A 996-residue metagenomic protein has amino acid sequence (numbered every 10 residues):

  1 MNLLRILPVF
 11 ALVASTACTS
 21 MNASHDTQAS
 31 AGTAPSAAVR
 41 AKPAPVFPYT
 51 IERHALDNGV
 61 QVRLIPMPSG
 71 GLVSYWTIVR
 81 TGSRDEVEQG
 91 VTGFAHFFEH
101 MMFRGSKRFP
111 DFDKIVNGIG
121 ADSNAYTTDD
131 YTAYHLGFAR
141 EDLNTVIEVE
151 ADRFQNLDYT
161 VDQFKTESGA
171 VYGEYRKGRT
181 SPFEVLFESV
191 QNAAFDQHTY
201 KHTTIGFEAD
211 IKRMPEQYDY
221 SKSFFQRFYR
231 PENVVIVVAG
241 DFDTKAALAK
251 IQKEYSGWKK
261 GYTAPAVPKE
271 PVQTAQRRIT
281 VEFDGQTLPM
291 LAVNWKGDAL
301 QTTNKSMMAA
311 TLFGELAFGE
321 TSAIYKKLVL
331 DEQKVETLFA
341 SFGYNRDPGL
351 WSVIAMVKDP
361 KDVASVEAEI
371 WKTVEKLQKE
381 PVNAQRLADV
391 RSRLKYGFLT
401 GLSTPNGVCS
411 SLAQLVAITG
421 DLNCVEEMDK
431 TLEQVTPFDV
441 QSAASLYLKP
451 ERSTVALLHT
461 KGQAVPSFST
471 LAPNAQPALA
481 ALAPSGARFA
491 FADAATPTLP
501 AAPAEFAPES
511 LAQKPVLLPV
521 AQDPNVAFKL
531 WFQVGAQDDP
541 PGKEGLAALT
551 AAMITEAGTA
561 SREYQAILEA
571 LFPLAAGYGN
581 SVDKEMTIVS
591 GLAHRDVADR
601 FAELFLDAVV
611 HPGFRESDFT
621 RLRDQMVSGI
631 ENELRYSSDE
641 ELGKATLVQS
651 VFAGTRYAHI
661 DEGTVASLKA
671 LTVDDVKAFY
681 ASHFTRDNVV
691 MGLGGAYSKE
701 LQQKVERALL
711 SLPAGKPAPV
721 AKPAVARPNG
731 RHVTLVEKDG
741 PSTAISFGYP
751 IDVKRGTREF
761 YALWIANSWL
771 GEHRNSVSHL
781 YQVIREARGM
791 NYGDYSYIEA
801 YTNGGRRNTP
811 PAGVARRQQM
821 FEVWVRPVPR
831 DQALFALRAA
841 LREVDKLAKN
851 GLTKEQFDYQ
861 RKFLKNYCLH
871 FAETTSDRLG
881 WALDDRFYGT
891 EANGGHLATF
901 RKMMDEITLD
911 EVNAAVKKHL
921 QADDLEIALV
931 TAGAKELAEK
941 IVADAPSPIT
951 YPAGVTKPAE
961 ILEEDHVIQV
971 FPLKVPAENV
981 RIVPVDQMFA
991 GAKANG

Functional and structural regions predicted by a protein language model:
M1-L7: Bacterial N-terminal signal peptides that target proteins for export
L7-A17: Bacterial N-terminal signal peptides
C18-L64, D243-E282, P289-M290, N294-K296 (+14 more regions): Proteolytic maturation boundary segments
I65, S69-A95, P110-F154, E184-K212 (+15 more regions): M16 family metallopeptidases and their MPP-like homologs
F94-M102, T550, A766: Active-site His/Glu-centered metal-binding helix of metallohydrolases
E216-R227, A678: A conserved hydrophobic secondary-structure block that centers on an alpha-helix together with its immediately flanking
A309, Y761-A762: Extended catalytic-interface subdomain
